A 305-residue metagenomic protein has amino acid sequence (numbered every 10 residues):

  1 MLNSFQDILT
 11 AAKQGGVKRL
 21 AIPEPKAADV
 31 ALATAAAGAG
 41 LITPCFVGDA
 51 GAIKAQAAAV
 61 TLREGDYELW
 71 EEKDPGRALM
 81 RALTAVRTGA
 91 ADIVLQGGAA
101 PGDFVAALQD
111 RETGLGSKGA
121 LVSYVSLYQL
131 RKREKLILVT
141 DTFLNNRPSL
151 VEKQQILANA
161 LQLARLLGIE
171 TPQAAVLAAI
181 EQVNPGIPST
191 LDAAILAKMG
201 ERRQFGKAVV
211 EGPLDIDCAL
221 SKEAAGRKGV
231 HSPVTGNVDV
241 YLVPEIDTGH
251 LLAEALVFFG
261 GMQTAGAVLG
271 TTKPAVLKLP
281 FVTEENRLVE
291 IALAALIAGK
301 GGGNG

Functional and structural regions predicted by a protein language model:
M1-V234, D239-V243, T248-G305: Anion-binding alpha/beta catalytic cores of soluble intermediary-metabolism enzymes, centered on
